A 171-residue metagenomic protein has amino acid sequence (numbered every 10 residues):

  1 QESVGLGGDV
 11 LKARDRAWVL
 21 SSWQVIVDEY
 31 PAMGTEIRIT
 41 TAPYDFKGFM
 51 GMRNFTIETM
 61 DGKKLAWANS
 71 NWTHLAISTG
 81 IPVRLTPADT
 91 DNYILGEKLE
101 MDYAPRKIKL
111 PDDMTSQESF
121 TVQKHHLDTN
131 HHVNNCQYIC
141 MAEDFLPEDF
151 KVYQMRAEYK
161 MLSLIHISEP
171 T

Functional and structural regions predicted by a protein language model:
Q1-I165: Terminal targeting signals and extreme-terminal segments of soluble enzymes
I165-T171: Residue-level detector of conserved catalytic or cofactor/ligand-binding positions in enzyme active sites
